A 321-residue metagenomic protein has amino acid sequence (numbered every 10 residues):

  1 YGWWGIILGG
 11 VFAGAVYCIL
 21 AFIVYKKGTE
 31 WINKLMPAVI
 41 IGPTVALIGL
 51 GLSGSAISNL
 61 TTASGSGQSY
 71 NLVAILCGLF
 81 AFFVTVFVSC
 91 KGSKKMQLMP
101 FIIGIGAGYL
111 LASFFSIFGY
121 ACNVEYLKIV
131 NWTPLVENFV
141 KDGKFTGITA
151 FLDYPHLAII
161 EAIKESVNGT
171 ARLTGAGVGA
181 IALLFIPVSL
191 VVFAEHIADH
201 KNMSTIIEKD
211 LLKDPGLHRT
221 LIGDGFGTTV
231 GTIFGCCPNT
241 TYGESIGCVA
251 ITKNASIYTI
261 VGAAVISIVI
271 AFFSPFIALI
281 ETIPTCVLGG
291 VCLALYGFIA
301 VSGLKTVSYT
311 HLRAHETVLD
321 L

Functional and structural regions predicted by a protein language model:
Y1-G78, F272-F276, T282, C286-V291 (+2 more regions): Early transmembrane hairpin of solute transport permeases
A13-A21, P43-S55, C77-C90, G104-S116 (+5 more regions): Hydrophobic core segments of alpha-helical transmembrane domains in multi-pass membrane transport and ion-translocation
K34-G42, P100-G104, Y258-G262, R313: Cytoplasmic-side transmembrane-helix entry/capping segments in multi-pass membrane proteins
Y70-A81, M99, T146-D199: Hydrophobic, membrane-embedded alpha-helices of multi-pass small-molecule transporters
V84-L157, S189-A198, L312: Flexible hinge motifs at transmembrane-helix junctions and intramembrane kinks/re-entrant loops in multi-pass membrane
V178-I257: Membrane-embedded helical hairpins/re-entrant loop segments and their flanking transmembrane helices within multi-pass
C248-S267, I280: A glycine- and small/hydrophobic-rich beta-loop-beta segment that serves as a flexible "lid/hinge" or phosphate-binding
T310-T317: Conserved small/polar residues in nucleotide/adenosyl-binding loops
